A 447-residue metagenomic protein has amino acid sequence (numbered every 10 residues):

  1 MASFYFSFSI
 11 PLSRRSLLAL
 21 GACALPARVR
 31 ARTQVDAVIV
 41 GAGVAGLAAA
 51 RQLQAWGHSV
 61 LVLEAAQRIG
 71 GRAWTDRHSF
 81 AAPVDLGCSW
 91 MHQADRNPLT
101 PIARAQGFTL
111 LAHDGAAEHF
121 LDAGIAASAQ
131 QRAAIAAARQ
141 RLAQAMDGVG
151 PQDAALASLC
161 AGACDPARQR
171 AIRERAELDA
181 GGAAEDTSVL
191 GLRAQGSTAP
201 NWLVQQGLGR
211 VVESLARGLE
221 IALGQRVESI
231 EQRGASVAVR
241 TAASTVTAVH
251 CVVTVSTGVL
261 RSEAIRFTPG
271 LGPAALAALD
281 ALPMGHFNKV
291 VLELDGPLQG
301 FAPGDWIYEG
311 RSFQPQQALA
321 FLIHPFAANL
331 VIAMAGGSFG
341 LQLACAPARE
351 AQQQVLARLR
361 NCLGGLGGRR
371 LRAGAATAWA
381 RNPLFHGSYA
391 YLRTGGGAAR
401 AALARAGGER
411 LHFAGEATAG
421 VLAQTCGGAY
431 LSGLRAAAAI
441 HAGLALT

Functional and structural regions predicted by a protein language model:
M1-L12: N-terminal secretory signal peptides
F4-F6, L18-T447: FAD-dinucleotide binding site
